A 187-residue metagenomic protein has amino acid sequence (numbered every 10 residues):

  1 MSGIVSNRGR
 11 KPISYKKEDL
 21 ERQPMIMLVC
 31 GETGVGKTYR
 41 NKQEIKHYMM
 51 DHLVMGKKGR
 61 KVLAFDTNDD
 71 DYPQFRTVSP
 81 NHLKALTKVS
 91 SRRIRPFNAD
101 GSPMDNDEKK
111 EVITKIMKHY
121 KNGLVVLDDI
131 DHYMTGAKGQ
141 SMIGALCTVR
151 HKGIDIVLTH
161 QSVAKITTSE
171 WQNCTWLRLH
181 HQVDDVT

Functional and structural regions predicted by a protein language model:
S2-P24, H47-V54: Pre-Walker A adenine-sensing motif
E21-L28, R60: Pre-Walker A (Motif I) flank of P-loop NTPase domains
M27-K46, P103-T187: Conserved P-loop NTPase motor cores
G34-L86: Walker A/P-loop NTP-binding active-site region of P-loop NTPases, recognizing the glycine-rich GxxxxGKT/S
K61, P96-N98, E108-V112: Terminal domain-start segments
K61-L63, R92-I94, L124: Structural motif
R76-H82, P96-N98, H180: Short acidic-hydrophobic, aromatic-tinged amphipathic segments that line or gate anion-handling sites
L83-M104: Conserved P-loop NTPase mechanochemical-coupling segment
